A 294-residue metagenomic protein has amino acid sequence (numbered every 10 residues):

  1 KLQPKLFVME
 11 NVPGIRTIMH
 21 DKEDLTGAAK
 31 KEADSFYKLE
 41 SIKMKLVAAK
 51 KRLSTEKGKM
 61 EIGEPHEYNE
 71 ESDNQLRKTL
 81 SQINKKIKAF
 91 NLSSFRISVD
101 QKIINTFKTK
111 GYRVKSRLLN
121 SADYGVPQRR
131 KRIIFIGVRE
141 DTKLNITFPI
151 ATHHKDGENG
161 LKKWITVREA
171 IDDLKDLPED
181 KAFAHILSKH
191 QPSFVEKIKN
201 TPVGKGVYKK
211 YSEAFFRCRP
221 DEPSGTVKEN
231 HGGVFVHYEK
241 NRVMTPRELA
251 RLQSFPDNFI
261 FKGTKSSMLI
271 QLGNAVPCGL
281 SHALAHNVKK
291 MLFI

Functional and structural regions predicted by a protein language model:
K1-V8, V12, T17: Proline-aspartate-enriched helix->loop->beta-strand connector
L6, L25-T26: Extended alpha-helical surfaces
H20-D21: Short amphipathic alpha-helical segments
T26-L118, D123-I294: S-adenosyl-L-methionine-dependent DNA methyltransferase catalytic core
